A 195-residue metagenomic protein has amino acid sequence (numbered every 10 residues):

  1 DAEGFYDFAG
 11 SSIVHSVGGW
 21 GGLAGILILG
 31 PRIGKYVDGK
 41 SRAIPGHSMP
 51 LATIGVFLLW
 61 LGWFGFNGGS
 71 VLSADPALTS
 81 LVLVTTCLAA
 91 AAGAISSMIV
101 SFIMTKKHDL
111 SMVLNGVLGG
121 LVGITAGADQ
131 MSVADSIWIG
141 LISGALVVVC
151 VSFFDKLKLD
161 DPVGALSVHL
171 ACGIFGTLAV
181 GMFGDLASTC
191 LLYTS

Functional and structural regions predicted by a protein language model:
D1-G69: Glycine-rich, mobile lid/loop segments that gate access to catalytic sites or pores
G19-L23, L27, P31, V56 (+8 more regions): Transmembrane alpha-helical segments of multi-pass membrane transport proteins and ion-pumping complexes
S41-I54, A77-T86, T105-L110, Q130: Membrane-water interface at loop-to-transmembrane-helix junctions
L72-A77, T125-A134: Helix-coil boundary and interhelical linker segments in multi-pass alpha-helical membrane proteins
S80-A90, A134-L141: Structural signature of hydrophobic alpha-helical transmembrane segments
F102-S111, K156-D160: Membrane-helix interface "capping/anchor" motifs
H108-V117, G164: Cytoplasmic-side transmembrane-helix entry/capping segments in multi-pass membrane proteins
Y193-T194: Conserved small/polar residues in nucleotide/adenosyl-binding loops
